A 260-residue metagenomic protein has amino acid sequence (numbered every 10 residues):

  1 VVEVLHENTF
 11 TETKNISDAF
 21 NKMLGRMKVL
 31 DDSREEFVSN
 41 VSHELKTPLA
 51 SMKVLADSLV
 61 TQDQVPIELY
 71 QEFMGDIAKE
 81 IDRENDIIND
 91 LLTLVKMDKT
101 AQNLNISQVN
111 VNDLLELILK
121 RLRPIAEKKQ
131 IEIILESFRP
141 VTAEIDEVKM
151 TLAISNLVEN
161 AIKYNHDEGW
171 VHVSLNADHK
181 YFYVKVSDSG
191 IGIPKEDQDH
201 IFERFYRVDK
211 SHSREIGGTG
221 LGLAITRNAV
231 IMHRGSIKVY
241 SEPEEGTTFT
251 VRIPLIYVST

Functional and structural regions predicted by a protein language model:
V1-V38, K53-V65, M74-G75, D82 (+8 more regions): Membrane-proximal HAMP signal-relay module
K99-V109, D113, E144: Short flexible loop/turn segments at helix-to-beta-strand junctions within the C-terminal catalytic HATPase_c
N105-Q108, E127-K128, E132-T142: Conserved catalytic submotifs in the C-terminal HATPase_c
E116-K128: Short alpha-helical segment within the cytosolic histidine kinase core of two-component systems
A161-I162: Short helix-loop "hinge" at the ATP-lid/N-box region of the Bergerat-fold HATPase_c
E168-K180: Short beta-strand/loop element within the Bergerat-fold HATPase_c
D188: Acidic ATP/Mg2+-coordinating residue in the GHKL
I193-R207: Short conserved segment of the HATPase_c
